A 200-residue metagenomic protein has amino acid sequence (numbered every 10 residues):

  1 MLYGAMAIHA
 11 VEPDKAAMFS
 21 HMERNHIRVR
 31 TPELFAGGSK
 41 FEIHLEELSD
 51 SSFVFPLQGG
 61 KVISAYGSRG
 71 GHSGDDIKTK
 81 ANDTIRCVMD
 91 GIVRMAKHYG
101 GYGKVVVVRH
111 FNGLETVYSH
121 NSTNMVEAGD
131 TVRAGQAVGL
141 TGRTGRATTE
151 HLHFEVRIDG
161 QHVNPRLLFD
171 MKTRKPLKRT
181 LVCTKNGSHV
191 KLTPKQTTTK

Functional and structural regions predicted by a protein language model:
M1-S68, R174-K200: Polar/charged, compositionally biased leader and regulatory segments
L48-V54, G67-H98: Short, glycine/small-residue-enriched coil/turn segments at secondary-structure junctions
Q58, G71-S73, A81, M89 (+3 more regions): Envelope-exposed proteins and targeting segments
K61-I63, D76, V105-V107, V117 (+1 more regions): Soluble periplasmic/extracytoplasmic beta-strand elements of cell-envelope proteins
V62, I77, G91, G135 (+1 more regions): Terminal peptide-recognition signature
H72, V88-M125: Zn2+-dependent peptidoglycan hydrolase active-site motif and core
T84-M95, T123-T141: Short, well-structured beta-strand-loop connectors
D130-G187, L192: Conserved, short, structured surface segments that act as functional micro-motifs
